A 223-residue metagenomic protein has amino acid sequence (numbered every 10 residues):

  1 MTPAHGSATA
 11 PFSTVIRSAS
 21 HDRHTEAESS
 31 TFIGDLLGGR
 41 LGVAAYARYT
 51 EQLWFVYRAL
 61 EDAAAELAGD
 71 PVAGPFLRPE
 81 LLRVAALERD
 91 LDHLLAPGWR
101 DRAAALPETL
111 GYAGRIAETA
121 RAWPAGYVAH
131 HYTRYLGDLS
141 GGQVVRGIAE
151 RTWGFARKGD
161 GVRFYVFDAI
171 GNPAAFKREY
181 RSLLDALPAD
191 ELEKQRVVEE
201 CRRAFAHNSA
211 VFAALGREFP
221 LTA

Functional and structural regions predicted by a protein language model:
M1-A223: Metal- and O2-centered redox machinery and metal/ROS homeostasis
